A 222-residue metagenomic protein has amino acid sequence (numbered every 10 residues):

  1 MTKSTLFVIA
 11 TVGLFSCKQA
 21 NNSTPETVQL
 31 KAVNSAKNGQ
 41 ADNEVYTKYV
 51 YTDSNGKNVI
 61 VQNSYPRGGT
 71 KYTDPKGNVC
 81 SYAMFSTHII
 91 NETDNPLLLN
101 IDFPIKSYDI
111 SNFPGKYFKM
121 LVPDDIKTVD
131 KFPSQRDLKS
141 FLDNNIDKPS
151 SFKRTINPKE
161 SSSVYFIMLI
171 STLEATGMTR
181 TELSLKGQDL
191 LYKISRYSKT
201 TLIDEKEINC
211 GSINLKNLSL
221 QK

Functional and structural regions predicted by a protein language model:
T2-V8: Sec-dependent signal peptide recognition, specifically the positively charged N-region followed immediately by
F15-S16: C-terminal motif of bacterial Sec signal peptides marking the signal peptidase cleavage site
P25-V79: Low-complexity, acidic Ser/Thr/Pro/Gly-rich terminal tails and inter-domain linkers that flank the onset of structured
K57-V59, S81-A83, L97, E160-V164 (+1 more regions): Residues at beta-strand starts and edge strands
P66-Y82, E92, P96-L99, T155: Short, solvent-exposed beta-strand/turn "edge" segments of beta-rich domains on protein surfaces
S86-I89: Buried hydrophobic-core signal for structured, non-transmembrane domains
D94-N157: The feature marks short-to-medium sequence segments in extracytoplasmic or secretory-pathway proteins
D147-K222: Surface-exposed edge beta-strand/loop patches
